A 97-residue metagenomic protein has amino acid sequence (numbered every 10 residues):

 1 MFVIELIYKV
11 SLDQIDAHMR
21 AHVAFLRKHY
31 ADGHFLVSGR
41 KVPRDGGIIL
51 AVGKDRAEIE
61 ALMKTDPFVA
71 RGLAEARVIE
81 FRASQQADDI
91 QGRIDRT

Functional and structural regions predicted by a protein language model:
M1-T97: Conserved, structured core segments of small domains
